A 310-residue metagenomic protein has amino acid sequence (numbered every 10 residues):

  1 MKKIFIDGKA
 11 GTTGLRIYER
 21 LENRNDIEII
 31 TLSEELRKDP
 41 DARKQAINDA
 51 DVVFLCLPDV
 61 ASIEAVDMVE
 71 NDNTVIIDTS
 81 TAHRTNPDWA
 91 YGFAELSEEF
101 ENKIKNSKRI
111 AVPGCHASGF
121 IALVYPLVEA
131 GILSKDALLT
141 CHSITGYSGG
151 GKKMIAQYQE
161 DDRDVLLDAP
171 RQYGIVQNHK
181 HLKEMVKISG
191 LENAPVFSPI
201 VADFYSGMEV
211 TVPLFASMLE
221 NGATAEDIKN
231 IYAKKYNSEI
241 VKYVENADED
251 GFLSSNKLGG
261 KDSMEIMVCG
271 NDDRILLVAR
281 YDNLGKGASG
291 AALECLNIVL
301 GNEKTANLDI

Functional and structural regions predicted by a protein language model:
M1-Y173, C269-N271: N-terminal Rossmann-like NAD(P) cofactor-binding subdomain of oxidoreductases, focused on the glycine-rich
G8, T12, C115-A122, V176-K183 (+4 more regions): Conserved active-site and cofactor/substrate-binding residues in soluble primary-metabolism enzymes
E22, D26, E129-L133, K187-L191 (+3 more regions): Generic secondary-structure signature for well-ordered alpha-helical cores
N25, K135-A137, N193, M208-V210 (+1 more regions): A generic structural signal for short beta-strands and their flanking turns/coil linkers
N106-K108, M208-V210, D273-I275: Short amphipathic alpha-helical segments
L167, V176-N246: C-terminal substrate-binding/catalytic lobe of Rossmann-fold NAD(P)-dependent dehydrogenases
P213-I310: C-terminal active-site/capping subdomain that shapes the small-molecule cofactor and substrate pocket of enzyme
